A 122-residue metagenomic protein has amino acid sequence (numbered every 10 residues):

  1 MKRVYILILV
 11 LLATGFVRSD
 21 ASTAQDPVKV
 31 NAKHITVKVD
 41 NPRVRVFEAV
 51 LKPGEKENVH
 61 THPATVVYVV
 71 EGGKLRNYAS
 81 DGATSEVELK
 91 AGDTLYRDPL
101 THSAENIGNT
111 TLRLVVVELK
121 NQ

Functional and structural regions predicted by a protein language model:
M1-V4: Positively charged n-region of N-terminal signal peptides that target proteins for export
L7-G15: Bacterial N-terminal signal peptides
N31-K56, A64-V67, V117: A short glycine-rich, His/Asp/Glu-containing loop-to-beta-strand
D40-R43, D81-P99: Short acidic-glycine-tyrosine-enriched beta hairpin
G54-E57, L95-E105: Histidine-centered metal-chelating micro-motifs
K56-E57, G73-Y78, T94: Short beta-strand segments in beta-sandwich/barrel cores
H62-D81: Glycine- and acidic-residue-biased ligand/ion/polar-headgroup-sensing regions
G72, P99-K120: Ligand-binding loop in jelly-roll beta-barrel domains
